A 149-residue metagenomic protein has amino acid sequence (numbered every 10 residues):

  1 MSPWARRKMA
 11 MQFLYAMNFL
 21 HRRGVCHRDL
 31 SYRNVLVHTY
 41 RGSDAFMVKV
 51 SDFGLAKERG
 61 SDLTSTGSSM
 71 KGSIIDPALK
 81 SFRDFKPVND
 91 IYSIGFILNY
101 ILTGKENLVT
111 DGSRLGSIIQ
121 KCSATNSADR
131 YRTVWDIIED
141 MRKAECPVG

Functional and structural regions predicted by a protein language model:
M9-A10: Activation segment signature within eukaryotic-like protein kinase domains
F13-L20: Conserved hydrophobic alpha-helix
L20-Y40: Catalytic-loop of the protein kinase fold
K49, F53-I119: C-lobe/activation-segment region of protein kinase-like
E106, S127-A128, C146: Activation segment of ePK-like protein kinases, specifically the conserved APE
S117-A124, D140: Conserved C-lobe helical segment of Hanks-type protein kinase catalytic domains, centered on the alphaI helix
A124-D136: A conserved short helix/loop substructure at the end of the activation segment of eukaryotic-like protein kinase domains
